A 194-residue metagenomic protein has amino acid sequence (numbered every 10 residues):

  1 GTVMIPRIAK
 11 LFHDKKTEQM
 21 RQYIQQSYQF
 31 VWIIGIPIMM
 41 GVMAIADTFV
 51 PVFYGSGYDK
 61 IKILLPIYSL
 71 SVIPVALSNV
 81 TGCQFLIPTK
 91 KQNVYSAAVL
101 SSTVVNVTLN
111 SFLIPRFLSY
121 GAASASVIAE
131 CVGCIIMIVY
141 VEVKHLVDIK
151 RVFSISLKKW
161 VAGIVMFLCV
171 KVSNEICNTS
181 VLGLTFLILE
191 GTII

Functional and structural regions predicted by a protein language model:
G1, H13, W32, Y54 (+7 more regions): Hydrophobic alpha-helix feature that most strongly marks membrane-spanning transmembrane helices and their immediate
G1, I63-K90, V94-I114, S119-V143 (+1 more regions): Short runs within selected transmembrane alpha-helices of multi-pass transporters and secretion channels
G1-L100: Specific pore-lining/lateral-gate transmembrane helices of multi-pass inner-membrane transport and insertion machines
M4, I38-A44, T81, I114-G121 (+1 more regions): Juxtamembrane/interfacial segments around transmembrane helices
A9, A46, V50, I87 (+4 more regions): Membrane-water interface at transmembrane helix exits
Y23-Q26, V94, V147-L157: Membrane-helix boundary/juxtamembrane motif in polytopic membrane proteins
S102, F153-I194: Transmembrane alpha-helical segments of multi-pass transport proteins
